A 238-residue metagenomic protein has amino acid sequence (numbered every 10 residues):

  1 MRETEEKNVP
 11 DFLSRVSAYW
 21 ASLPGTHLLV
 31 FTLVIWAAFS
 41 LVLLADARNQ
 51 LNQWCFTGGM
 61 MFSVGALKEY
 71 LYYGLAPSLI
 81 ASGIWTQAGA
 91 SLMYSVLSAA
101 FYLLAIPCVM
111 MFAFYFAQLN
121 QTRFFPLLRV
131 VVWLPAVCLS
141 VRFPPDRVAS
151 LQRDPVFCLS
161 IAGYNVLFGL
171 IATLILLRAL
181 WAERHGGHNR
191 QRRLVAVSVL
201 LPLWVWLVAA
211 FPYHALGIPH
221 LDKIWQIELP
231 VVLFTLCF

Functional and structural regions predicted by a protein language model:
M1-A21: Short, strongly hydrophobic alpha-helical membrane anchors
E3-K7, E69, E183, E228: Glutamate identity and glutamate-enriched acidic tracts
P10-S14, H27, L151: N-terminal secretory signal sequences
Y19-A37, A45-P145, D154-I171, P219-T235: Individual alpha-helical transmembrane segments in multi-pass integral membrane proteins
L41-Q50, F114-F124, L176-L194, F238: Juxtamembrane membrane-water interface segments of multi-pass membrane proteins, especially cytoplasmic-side
L139-R153, W206-H214: Hydrophobic alpha-helical transmembrane segments of integral membrane proteins
H188-F238: Interfacial "cap-and-anchor" motif at the non-cytosolic start of specific transmembrane alpha-helices
